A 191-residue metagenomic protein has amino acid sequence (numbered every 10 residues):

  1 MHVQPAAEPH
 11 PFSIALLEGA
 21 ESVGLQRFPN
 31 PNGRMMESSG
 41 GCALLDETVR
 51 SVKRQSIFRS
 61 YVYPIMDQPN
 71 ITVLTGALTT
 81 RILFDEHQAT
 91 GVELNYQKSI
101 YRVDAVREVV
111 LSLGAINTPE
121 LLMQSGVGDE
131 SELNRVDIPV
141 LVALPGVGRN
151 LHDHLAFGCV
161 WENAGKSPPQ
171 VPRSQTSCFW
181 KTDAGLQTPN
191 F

Functional and structural regions predicted by a protein language model:
M1-D85, A89, N95, G158-A164 (+1 more regions): Conserved redox-cofactor binding core of oxidoreductases
V3-Q4, R107, P119-M123, V127-F191: Mid-to-C-terminal "cap/lid" subdomains and adjacent gly/pro-rich loops that border and regulate access to redox
P29, L74-T75, L111, V140-A143: General beta-strand structural signal in soluble alpha/beta enzymes
A77, L111-L113, Q124: Short, well-ordered coil/turn residues at beta-beta hairpins and beta-strand->alpha-helix junctions within
T80-R81, I116-T118: Glycine-rich nucleotide phosphate-binding loop and flanking beta-alpha elements of Rossmann-like dinucleotide-binding
K98-I116: Core beta-strand elements of the Rossmann-like FAD/NAD(P) dinucleotide-binding domain in flavoenzyme oxidoreductases
